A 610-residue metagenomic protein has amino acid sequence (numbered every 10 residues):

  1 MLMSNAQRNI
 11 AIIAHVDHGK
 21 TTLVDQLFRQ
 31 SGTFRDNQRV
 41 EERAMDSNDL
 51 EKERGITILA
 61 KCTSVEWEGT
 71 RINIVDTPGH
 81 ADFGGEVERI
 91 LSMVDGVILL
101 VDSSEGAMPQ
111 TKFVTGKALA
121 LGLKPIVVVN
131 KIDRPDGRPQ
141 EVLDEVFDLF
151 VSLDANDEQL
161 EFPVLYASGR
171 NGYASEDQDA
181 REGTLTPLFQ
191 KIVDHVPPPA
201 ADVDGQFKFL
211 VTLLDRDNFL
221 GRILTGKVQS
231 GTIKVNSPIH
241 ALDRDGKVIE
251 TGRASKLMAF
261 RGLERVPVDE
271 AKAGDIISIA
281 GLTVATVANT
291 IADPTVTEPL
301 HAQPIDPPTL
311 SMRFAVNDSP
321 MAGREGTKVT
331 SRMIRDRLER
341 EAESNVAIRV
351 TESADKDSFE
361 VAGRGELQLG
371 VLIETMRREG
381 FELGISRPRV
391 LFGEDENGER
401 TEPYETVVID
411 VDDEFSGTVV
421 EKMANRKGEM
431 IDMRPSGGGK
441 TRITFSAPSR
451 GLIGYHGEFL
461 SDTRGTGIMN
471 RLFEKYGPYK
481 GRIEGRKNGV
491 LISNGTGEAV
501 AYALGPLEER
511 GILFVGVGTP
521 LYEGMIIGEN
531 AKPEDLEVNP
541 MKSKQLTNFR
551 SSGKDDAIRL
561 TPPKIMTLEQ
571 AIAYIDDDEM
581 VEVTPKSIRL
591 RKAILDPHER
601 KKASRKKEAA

Functional and structural regions predicted by a protein language model:
M1-A610: Structural and coupling elements of P-loop NTPases
